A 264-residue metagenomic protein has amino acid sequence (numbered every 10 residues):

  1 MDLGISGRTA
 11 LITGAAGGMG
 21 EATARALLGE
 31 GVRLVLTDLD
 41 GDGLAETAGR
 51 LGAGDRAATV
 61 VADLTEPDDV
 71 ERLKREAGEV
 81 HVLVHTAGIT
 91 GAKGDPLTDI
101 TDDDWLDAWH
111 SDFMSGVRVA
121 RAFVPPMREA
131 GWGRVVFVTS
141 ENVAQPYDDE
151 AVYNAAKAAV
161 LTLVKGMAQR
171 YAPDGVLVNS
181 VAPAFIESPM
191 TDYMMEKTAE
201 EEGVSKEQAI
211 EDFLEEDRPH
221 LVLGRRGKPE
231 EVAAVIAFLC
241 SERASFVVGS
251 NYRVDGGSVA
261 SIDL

Functional and structural regions predicted by a protein language model:
L3-V35: Canonical Rossmann dinucleotide-binding motif of NAD(H)/NADP(H)-dependent dehydrogenases/reductases, specifically
H81, T98-V117, W132, V136 (+3 more regions): Catalytic Tyr-X3-Lys loop
G94, I236-A237, V248-L264: Short C-terminal tail/terminal secondary-structure segment of NAD(P)H-dependent dehydrogenase/reductase domains
A120, A156, V164: Active-site helix of classical SDR
P125, Q169-R170, S245: Alpha-helical segment proximal to the catalytic Tyr-Lys
Q145-A151, P173-D174, G224, E242: Active-site loop immediately N-terminal to the catalytic Tyr-X3-Lys motif of short-chain dehydrogenase/reductase
A172, L177, V247-G249: Short, small/polar-rich loop/turn modules that mediate ligand/substrate recognition or access, typified
S180, G203-R243, V247, G256: C-terminal helical subdomain
